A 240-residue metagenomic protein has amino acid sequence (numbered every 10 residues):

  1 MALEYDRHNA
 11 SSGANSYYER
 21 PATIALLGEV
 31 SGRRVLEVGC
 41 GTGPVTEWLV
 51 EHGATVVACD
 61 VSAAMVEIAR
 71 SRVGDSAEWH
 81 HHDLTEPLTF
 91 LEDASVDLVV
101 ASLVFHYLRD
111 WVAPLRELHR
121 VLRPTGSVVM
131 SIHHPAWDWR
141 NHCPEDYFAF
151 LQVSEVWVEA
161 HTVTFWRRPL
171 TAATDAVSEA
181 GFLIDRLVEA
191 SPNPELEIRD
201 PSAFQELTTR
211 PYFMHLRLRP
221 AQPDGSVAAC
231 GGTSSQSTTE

Functional and structural regions predicted by a protein language model:
M1-S31, P44, W48, M65-I68 (+1 more regions): Conserved class I S-adenosyl-L-methionine
L36-V38, T42-P87: Class I SAM-dependent methyltransferase SAM/SAH-binding core
T89-V99: A short acidic, Gly/Pro-enriched loop at the edge of an enzyme's catalytic core that lines a small-molecule cofactor
L98-W111: A short SAM/SAH-binding and catalytic strip from SAM-dependent methyltransferases
V112-S127: A short glycine-rich, Lys/Arg-flanked "PGG" loop and its adjoining helix->strand segment in the class I
S127-V156: Conserved class I S-adenosyl-L-methionine
T164-L187: Short alpha-helix
A180, P201-G231: Core SAM-dependent methyltransferase catalytic element
